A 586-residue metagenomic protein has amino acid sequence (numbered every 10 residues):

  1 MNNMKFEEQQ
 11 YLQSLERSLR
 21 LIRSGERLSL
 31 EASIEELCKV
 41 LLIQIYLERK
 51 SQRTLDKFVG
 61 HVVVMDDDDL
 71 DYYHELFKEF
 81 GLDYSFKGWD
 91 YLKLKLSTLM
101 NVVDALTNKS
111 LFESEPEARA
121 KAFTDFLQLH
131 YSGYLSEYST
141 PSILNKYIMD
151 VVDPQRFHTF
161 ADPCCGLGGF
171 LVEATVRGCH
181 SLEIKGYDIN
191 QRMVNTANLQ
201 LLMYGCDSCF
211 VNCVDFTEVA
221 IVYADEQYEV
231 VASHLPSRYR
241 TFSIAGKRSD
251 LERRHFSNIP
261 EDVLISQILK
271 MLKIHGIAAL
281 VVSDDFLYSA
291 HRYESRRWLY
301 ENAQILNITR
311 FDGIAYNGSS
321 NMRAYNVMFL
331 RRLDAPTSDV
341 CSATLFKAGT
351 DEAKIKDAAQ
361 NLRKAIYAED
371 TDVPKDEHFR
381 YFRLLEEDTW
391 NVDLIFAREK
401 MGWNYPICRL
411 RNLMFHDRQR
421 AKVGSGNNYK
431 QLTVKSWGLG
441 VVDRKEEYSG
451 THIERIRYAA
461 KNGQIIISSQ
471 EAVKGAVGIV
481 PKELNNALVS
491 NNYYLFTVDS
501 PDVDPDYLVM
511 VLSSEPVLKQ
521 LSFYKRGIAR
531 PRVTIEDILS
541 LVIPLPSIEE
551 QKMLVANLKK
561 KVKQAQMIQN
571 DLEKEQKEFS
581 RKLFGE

Functional and structural regions predicted by a protein language model:
C38-Y131: Long recognition/docking surfaces used for binding and targeting
Y134-R240, H275, S283-D284, E301 (+1 more regions): Conserved S-adenosyl-L-methionine
D153, M271, I456-A459: Residue-level "contact hotspot" at macromolecular interaction interfaces
L235-P260, L264-L280, D284-N412, H416: A conserved structural/catalytic subdomain of Rossmann-like adenosyl-cofactor enzymes
M328, A487-Y494, R526-K552: A short glycine-rich beta-alpha junction/loop motif
A368-K422, S540, S547-E586: Non-catalytic DNA-recognition/assembly elements of restriction-modification systems
P406-A421, L432-N462: Sequence-specific dsDNA recognition surfaces
N462-S513: A short beta-sheet element
